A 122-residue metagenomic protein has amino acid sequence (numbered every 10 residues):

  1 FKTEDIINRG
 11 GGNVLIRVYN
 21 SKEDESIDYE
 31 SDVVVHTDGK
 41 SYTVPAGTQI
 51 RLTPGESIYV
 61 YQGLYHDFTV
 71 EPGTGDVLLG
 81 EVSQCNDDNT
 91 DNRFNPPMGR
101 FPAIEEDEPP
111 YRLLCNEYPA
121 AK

Functional and structural regions predicted by a protein language model:
F1, D5-K22, V35-H36, S41 (+2 more regions): Short, conserved beta-strand element in jelly-roll/cupin
E4-I6, I16-R17, I50, V60 (+1 more regions): Short beta-strand His + acidic residue motifs that chelate non-heme Fe in jelly-roll/DSBH and cupin folds
G11, P54-S57, Y61-Y65: Tight coil/turn sites that cap or link beta-strands
K22-P45, T69-K122: Double-stranded beta-helix
V44-S57: Extended, solvent-exposed segments with strong compositional bias
